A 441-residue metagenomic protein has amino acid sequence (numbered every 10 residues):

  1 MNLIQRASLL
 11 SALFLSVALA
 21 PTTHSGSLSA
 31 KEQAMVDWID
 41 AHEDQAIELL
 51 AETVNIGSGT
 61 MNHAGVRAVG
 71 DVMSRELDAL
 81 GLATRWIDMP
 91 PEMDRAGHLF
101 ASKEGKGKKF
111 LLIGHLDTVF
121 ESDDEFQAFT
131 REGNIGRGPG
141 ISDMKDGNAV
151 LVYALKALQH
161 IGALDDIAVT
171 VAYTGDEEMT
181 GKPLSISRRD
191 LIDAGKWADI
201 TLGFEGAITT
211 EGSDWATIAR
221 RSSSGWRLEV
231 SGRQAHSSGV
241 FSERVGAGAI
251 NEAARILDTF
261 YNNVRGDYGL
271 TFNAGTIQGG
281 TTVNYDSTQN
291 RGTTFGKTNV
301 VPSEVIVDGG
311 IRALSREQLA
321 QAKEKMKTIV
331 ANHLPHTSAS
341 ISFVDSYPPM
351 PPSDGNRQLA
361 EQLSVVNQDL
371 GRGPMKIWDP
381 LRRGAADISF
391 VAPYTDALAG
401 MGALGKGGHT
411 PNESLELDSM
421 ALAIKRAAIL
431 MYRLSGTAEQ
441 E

Functional and structural regions predicted by a protein language model:
M1-R6, D166: Positively charged n-region of N-terminal signal peptides that target proteins for export
S8-A18: Bacterial N-terminal signal peptides
A20-P21, S25: N-terminal signal peptide c-region/cleavage motif recognized by signal peptidases
G26-E32, E48, S58-G59, E76 (+4 more regions): Metal-dependent amide/peptide-bond hydrolase catalytic core, centered on the "pita-bread" metallohydrolase fold
G26-P139, Q159-D166: Acidic/His- and Gly-rich active-site-bordering loop/insert found across diverse amide/peptide-bond hydrolases
L112, E132-P183, S224-V230, G239-N263 (+2 more regions): Alpha-helical metal-binding/catalytic segments enriched in His/Glu/Asp
E121-R131, A219-S222, S287-G292: Short, flexible, mixed-charge acidic loops at enzyme active sites
M144-A219, T282-Q289, E439-E441: Acidic/histidine-rich catalytic neighborhood of metal-dependent amide-processing enzymes
